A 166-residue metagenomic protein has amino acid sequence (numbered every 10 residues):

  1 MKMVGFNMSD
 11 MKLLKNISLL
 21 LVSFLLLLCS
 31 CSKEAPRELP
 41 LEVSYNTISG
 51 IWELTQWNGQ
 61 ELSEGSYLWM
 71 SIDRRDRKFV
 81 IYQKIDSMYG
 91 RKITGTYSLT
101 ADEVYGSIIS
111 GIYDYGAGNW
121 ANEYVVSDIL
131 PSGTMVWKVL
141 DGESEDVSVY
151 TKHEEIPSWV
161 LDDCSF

Functional and structural regions predicted by a protein language model:
F6-L19: Bacterial N-terminal signal peptides that target proteins for export
L27-S30: C-terminal motif of bacterial Sec signal peptides marking the signal peptidase cleavage site
P36-E53: N-terminal helix-cap/turn-to-beta initiation motif at the start of protein domains
R37, L41, K92-E103, K138-F166: Edge beta-strand at a domain terminus
I48-K78, S110-W120: Short, solvent-exposed loop/hinge segments that bridge or flank secondary-structure elements
L54, N122, V126-P131: A structural signal for short, hydrophobic beta-strand segments that form beta-sheets in beta-rich/all-beta domains
L54, R77-Y82, V104-G111, G133-V139: Short hydrophobic/aromatic-rich beta-strand segments that constitute the beta-sheet cores of beta-sandwich/beta-barrel
L62-S107: N-terminal glycine/threonine-rich, aromatic-flanked beta-hairpin/loop signature
